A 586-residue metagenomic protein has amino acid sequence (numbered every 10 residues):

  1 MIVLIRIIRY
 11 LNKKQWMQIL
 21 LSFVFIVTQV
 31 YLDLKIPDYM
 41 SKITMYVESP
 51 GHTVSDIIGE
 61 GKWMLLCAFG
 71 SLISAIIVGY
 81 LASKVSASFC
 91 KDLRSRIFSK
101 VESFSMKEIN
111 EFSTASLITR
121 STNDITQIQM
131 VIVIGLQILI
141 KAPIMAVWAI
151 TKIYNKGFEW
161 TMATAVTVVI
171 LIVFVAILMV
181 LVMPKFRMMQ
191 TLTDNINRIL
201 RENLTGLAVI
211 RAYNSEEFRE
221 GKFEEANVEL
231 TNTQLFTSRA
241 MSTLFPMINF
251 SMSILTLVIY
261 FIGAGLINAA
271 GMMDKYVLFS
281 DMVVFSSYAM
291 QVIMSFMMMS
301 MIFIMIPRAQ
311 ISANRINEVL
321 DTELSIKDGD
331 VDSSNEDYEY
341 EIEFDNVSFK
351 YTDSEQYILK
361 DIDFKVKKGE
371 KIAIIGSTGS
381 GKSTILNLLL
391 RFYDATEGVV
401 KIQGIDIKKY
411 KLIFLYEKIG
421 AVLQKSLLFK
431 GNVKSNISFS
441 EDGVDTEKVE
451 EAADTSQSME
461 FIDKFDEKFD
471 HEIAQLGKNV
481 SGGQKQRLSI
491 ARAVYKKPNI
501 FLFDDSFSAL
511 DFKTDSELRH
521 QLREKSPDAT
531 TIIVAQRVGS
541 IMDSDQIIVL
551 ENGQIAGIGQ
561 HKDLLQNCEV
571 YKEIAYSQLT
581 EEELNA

Functional and structural regions predicted by a protein language model:
M1-D33, M40, Y46-L65, V78-A82 (+15 more regions): Membrane-integrated ABC transporters
K13-W16, M106-K107, N123-I132, L136 (+8 more regions): An intracellular "coupling" helix at the cytosolic face of ABC transporter transmembrane type-1 domains
K14, Q18-Y31, K35, V133-M189 (+2 more regions): Transmembrane helices of ABC transporter permease
T53, W148, K152-V169, M179 (+2 more regions): Helix-loop-helix
V101, F223, I316, F344-N346: Conserved catalytic Walker-motif region of ABC-type ATPase nucleotide-binding domains
N335-A586: ABC-type nucleotide-binding domain
